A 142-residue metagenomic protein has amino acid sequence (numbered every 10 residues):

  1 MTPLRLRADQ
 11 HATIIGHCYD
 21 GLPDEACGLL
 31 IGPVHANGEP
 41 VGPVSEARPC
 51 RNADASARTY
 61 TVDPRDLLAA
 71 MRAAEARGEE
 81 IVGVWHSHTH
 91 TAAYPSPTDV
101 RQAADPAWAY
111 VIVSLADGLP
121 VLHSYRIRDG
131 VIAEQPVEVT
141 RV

Functional and structural regions predicted by a protein language model:
M1-V82, H90-V142: Conserved beta-strand-loop surface patch within small alpha/beta domains used for substrate/adaptor or ligand engagement
S87: Short, well-ordered beta-to-alpha junction loops that form the rim of enzyme active sites and present histidine/acidic
